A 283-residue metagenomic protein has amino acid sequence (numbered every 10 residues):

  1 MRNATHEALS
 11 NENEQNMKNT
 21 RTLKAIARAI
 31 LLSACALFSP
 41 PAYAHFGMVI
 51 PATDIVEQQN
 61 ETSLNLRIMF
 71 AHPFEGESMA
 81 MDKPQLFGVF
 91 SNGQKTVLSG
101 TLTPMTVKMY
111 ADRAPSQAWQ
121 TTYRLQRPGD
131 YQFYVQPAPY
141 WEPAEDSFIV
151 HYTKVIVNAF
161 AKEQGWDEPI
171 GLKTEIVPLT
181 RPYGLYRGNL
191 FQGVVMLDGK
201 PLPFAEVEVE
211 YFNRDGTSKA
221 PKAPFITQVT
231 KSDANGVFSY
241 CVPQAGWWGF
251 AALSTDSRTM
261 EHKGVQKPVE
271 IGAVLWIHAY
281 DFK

Functional and structural regions predicted by a protein language model:
H45-N65, D146-A205, Y211-T217, V265-F282: Beta-strand-rich domain onsets/edges
Q85-F87, E206-V209: Hydrophobic beta-strand segments
T106-Q120, A234: Aromatic sugar-binding surface patches on proteins that engage polysaccharides or sugar-phosphate polymers
Q120-Y123, N235-C241: Short, surface-exposed beta-strand/beta-hairpin micro-motifs centered on an aromatic residue
T121, D130-A138, W248-S254: Short, aromatic- and glycine-rich surface loops/edge beta-strands on solvent-exposed regions
A138-A144, D256-E261: Short acidic/polar inter-strand loop motif in beta-rich domains
A220-N235: Short, acidic Ser/Thr/Gly-rich low-complexity loop/linker segments typical of extracellular and cell-surface proteins
